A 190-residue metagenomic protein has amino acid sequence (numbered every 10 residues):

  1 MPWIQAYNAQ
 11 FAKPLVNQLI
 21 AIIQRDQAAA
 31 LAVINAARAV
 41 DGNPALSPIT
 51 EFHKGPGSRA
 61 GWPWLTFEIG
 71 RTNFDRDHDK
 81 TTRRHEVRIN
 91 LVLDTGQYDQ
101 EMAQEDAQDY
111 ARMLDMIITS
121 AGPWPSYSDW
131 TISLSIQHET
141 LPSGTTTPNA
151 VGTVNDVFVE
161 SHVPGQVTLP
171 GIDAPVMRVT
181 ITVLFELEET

Functional and structural regions predicted by a protein language model:
M1-K80, P125-V151: Small/polar-rich, solvent-exposed N-terminal microdomains that initiate assembly or binding
Q10, V16, H78-R84, D94-I136: Extracellular/virion structural assembly segments
A32-E105, G152-R178, L187-E189: Short, solvent-exposed beta-alpha or beta-beta edge segments that form flexible loop/patches at the rim of ligand
A111-E188: Acidic-leaning, charged glycine-interspersed low-complexity segments
